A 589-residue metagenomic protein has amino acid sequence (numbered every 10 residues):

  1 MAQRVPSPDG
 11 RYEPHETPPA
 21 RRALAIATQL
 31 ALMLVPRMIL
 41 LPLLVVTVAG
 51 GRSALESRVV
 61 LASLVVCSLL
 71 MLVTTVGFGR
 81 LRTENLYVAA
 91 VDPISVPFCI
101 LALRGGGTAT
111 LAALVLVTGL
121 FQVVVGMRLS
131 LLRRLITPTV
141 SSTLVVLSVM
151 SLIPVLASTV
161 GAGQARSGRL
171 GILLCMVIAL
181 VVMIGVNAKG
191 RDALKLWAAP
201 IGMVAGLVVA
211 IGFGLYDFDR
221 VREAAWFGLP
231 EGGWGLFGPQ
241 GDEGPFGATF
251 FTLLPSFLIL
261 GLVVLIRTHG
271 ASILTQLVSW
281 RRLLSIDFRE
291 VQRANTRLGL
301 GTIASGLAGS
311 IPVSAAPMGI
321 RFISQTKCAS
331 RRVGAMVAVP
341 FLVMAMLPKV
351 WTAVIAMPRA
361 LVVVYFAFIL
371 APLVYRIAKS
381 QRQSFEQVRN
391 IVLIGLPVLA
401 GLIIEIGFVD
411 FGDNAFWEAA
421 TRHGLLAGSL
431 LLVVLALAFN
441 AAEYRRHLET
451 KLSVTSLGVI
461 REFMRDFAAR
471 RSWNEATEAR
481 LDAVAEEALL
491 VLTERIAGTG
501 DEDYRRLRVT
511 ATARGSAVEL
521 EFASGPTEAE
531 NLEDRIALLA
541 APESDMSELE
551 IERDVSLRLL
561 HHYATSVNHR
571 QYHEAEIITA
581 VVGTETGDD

Functional and structural regions predicted by a protein language model:
M1-A90, I94-R104: N-terminal signal-anchor module of multipass membrane proteins
Y12, L70-R82, F121-R134, V181-D192 (+3 more regions): C-terminal ends of transmembrane helices
P18-A20, V46-V65, L69-T74, F78-R80 (+2 more regions): Membrane-embedded helical hairpins/re-entrant loop segments and their flanking transmembrane helices within multi-pass
L34, M38-I39, G206-G306, S310: Membrane-embedded hairpin module used as a gating/binding unit in multi-pass transport and secretion proteins
A102-Y216, V337-A442: Membrane-embedded alpha-helical modules
V398, I404, E494-D589: Conserved beta-strand-loop-beta-strand hairpin that lines the nucleotide-binding pocket of ATP/GTP-utilizing enzymes
L452-W473, E528-E530, R535-A540: Helix-loop-beta hinge of the Bergerat
R465-E486, E543-E550: Conserved short strand/loop->alpha-helix "switch" segment adjacent to the catalytic nucleotide/phosphoryl-transfer site
